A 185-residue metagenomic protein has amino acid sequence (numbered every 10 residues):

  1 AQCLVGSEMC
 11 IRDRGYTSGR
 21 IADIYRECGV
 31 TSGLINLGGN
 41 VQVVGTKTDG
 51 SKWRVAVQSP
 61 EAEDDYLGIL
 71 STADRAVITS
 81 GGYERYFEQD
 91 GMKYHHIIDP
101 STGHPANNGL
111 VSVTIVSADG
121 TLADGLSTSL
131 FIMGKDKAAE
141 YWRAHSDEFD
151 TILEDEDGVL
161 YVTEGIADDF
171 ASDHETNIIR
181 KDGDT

Functional and structural regions predicted by a protein language model:
A1-G6, I11: Single conserved hydrophobic/aromatic residue that forms the stacking wall/gate of nucleotide- or nucleobase-binding
E8, G33-L37, T79, N107 (+1 more regions): General beta-strand structural signal in soluble alpha/beta enzymes
R12-V43, G134: Cysteine-centered nucleophilic/redox motifs
C28-V30, G50-K52, D65-L67, T72 (+3 more regions): Extracytoplasmic
G39, Y94-L153: Proteins synthesized as precursors that undergo proteolytic processing into mature forms
T46-E84: Phosphate/pyrophosphate-binding betaalpha-module
E61, G82-H96, S101: Pocket-lining segment of extracytoplasmic ligand-binding domains
E148, E154-T185: Low-complexity, Gly/Ser/Thr/Pro-rich intrinsically disordered linker/tail segments
